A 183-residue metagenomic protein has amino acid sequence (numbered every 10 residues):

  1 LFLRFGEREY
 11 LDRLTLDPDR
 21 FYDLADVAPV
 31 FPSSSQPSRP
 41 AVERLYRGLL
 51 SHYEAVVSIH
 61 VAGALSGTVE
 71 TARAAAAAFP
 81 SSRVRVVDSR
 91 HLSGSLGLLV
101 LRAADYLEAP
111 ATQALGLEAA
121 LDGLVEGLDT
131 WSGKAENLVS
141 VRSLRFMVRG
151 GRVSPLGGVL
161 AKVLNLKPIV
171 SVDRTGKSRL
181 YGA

Functional and structural regions predicted by a protein language model:
L1-A41: N-terminal glycine-rich anion-binding loop in soluble enzyme alpha/beta folds
L1-R8, P29, R47, A55 (+3 more regions): Mixed-charge interfacial surface used for oligomerization/domain docking and macromolecular partner engagement
S35-V42, V61-G67: N-terminal glycine-rich "phosphate-gripper" loop used for MgATP/nucleotide binding and carboxylate activation
E43-L50: Generic structural signal for well-ordered alpha-helical scaffold segments
S58: Glycine/small-residue-rich loop that forms an oxyanion/phosphate-binding "nest" at active or ligand-binding sites
